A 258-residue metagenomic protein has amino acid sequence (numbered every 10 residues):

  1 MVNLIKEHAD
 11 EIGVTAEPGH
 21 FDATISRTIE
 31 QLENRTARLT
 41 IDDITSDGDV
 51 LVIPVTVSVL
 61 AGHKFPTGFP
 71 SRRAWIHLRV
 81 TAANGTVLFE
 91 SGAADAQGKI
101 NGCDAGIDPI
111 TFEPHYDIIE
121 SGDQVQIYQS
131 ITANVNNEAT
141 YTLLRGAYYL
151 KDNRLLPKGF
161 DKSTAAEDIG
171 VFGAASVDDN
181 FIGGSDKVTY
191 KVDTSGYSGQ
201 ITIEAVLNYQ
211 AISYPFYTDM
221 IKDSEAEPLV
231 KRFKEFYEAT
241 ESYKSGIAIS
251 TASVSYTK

Functional and structural regions predicted by a protein language model:
M1-K258: Short, conserved sequence motifs used for protein processing/export or organelle targeting and for catalysis
